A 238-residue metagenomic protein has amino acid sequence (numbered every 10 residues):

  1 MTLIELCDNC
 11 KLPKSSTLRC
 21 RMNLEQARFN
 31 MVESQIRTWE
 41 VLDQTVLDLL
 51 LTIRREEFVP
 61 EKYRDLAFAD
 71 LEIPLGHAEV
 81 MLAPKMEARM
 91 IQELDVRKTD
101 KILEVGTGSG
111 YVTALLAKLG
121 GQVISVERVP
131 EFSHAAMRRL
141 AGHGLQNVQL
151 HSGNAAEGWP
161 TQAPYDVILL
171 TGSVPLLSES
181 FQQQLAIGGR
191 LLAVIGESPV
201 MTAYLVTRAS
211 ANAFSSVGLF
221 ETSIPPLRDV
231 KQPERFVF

Functional and structural regions predicted by a protein language model:
C7-C10, C20: Cysteine-centered motifs
N9-C10, T161, T222-S223: Compositionally biased, intrinsically disordered/low-complexity regions enriched for serine, proline and threonine
S16-L103, Y111, L119, F132-H134 (+5 more regions): Class I SAM-dependent transferase core
D95-S215: Conserved nucleotide-cofactor-binding alpha/beta core module
Q232-F238: Positively charged
